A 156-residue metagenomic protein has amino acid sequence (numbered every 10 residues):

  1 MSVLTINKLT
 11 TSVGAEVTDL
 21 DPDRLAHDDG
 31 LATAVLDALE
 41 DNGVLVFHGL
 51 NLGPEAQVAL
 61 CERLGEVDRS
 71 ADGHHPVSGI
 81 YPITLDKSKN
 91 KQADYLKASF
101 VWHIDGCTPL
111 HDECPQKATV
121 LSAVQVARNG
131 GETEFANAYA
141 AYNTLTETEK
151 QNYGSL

Functional and structural regions predicted by a protein language model:
S2-L156: Non-heme Fe(II) oxygenase catalytic core, chiefly the N-lobe of the double-stranded beta-helix
